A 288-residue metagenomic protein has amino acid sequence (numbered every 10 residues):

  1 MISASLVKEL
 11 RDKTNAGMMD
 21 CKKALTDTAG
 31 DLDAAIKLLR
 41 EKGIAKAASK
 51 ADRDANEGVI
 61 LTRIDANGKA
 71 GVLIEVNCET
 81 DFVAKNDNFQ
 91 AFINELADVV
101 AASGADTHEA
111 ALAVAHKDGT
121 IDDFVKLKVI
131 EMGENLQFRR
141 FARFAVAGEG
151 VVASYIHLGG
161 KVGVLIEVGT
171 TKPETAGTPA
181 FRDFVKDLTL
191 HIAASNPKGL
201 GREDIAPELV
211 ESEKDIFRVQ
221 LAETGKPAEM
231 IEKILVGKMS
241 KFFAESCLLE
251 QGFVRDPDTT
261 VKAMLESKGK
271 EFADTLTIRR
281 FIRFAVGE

Functional and structural regions predicted by a protein language model:
I2-E288: N-terminal assembly/interaction segments in proteins that build large macromolecular machines
